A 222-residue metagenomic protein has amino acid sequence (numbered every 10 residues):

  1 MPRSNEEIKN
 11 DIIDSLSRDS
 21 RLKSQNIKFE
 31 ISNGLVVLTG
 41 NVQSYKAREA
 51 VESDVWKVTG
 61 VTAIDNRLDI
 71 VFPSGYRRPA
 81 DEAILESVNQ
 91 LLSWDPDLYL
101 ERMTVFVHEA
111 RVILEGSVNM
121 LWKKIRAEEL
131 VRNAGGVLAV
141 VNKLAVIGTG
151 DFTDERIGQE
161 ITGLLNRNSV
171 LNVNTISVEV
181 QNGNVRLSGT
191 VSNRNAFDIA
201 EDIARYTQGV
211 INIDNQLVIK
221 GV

Functional and structural regions predicted by a protein language model:
M1-V222: N-terminal targeting leaders
